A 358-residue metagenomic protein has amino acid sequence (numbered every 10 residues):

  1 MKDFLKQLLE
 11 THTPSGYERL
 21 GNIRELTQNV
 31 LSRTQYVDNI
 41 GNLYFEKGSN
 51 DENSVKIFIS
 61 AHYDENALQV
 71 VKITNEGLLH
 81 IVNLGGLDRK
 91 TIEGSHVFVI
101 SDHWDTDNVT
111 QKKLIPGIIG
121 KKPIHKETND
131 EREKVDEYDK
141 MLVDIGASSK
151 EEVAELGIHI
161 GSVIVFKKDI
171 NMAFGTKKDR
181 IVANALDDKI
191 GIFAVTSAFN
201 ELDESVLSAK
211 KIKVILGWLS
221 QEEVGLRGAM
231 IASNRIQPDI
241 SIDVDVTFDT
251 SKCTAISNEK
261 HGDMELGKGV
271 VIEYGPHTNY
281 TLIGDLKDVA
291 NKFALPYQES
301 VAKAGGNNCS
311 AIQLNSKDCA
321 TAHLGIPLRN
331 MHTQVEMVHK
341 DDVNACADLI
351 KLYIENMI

Functional and structural regions predicted by a protein language model:
M1-I358: N-terminal hydrophobic/helix-forming segments and targeting peptides
